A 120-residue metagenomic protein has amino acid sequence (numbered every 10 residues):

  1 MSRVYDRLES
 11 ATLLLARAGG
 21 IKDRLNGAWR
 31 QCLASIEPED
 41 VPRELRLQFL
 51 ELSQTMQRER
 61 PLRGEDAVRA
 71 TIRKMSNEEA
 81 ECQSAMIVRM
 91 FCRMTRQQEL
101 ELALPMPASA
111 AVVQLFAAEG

Functional and structural regions predicted by a protein language model:
M1-Q31, I87-V88: Short terminal alpha-helical segments
R7-L13, R17, E37-E44, T71-C82: Non-transmembrane, amphipathic alpha-helical segments
E9, L15-A16, R46, R63 (+2 more regions): Compositionally biased amphipathic helical and low-complexity segments enriched in hydrophobic
A16-G19, D23, E37-P42, F91-M106: Long, hydrophobic, amphipathic alpha-helical segments used as structural scaffolds
G19-D66: Amphipathic alpha-helical interaction modules
R69-G120: Amphipathic alpha-helical binding modules
